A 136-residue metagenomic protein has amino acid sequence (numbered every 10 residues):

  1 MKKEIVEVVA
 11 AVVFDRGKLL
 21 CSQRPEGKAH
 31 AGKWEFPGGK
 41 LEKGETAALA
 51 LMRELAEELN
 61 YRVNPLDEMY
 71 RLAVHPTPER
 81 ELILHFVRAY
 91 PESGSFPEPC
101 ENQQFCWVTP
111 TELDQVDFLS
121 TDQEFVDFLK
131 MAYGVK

Functional and structural regions predicted by a protein language model:
M1-K3, K130-K136: Generic C-terminal helix-cap and adjacent flexible tail
M1-L19, K40: Conserved N-terminal beta-strand and adjoining loop/helix that marks the start of the Nudix/MutT-like hydrolase domain
K3, A11, E26, P76-E79 (+1 more regions): Short secondary-structure boundary/capping segments
E7-V9, G17, L82-H85, Q103: Change "...and in nucleic-acid phosphodiester-cleaving endonucleases..." to "...and in nucleic-acid processing enzymes
V13-F14, C21, A89-P91, W107: Conserved hydrophobic "DFG−1" position in protein kinase catalytic cores
K18-E57: Conserved Nudix-box catalytic region and its N-terminal flanking loop in Nudix hydrolases and closely related
R62-N64, L72-S95, C106: Active-site-adjacent beta-strand/loop module that shapes the phosphate/pyrophosphate-binding cleft
F86-R88, P97-L129: NUDIX/MutT-family hydrolases
